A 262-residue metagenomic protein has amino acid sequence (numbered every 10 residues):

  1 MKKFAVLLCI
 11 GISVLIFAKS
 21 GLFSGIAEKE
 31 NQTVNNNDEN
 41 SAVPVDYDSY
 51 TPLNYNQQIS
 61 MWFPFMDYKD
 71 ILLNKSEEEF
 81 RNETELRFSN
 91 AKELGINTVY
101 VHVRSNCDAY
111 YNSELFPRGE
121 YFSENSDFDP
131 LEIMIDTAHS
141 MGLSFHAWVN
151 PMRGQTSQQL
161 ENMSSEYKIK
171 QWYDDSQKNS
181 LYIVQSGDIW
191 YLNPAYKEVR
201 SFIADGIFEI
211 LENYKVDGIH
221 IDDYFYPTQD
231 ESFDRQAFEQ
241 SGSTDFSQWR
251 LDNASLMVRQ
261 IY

Functional and structural regions predicted by a protein language model:
V6-K19: Hydrophobic membrane-insertion alpha-helices, especially the h-region of bacterial N-terminal signal peptides
F23-N54: N-terminal, intrinsically disordered, polar/charged segments of Gram-positive cell-envelope systems that serve as
T51-R81, H146-A147, M152-E209, N213: Active-site-adjacent "subsite" loops/lids of carbohydrate-active enzymes
Y55-I59, G95-N97, H139-F145, K215-D217: Short, well-ordered coil/turn segments that N-cap beta-strands
K75-L94, G119-M141, D252-M257: Aromatic- and glycine-enriched glycan-recognition loops and surfaces that form the carbohydrate-binding subsites
N82-D108, N213-Y214, G218: Catalytic domains of carbohydrate-active enzymes, especially glycoside hydrolases
L94-F128: Aromatic-lined carbohydrate-binding/catalytic grooves of carbohydrate-active enzymes
M141, Y173-Y262: Polysaccharide-binding and catalytic clefts of secreted carbohydrate-active enzymes
